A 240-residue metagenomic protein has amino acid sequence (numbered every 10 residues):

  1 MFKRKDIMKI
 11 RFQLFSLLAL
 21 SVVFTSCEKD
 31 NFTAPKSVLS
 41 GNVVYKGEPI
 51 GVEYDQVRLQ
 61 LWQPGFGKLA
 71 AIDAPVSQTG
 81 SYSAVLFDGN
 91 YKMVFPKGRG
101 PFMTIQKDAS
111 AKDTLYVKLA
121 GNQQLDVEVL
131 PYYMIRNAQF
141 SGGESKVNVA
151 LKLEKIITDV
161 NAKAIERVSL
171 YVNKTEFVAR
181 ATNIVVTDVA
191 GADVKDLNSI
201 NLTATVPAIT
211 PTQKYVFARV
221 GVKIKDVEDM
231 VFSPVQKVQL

Functional and structural regions predicted by a protein language model:
V22-S26: C-terminal motif of bacterial Sec signal peptides marking the signal peptidase cleavage site
C27-V38: Beta-strand-rich domain onsets/edges
S37-G47, G80: A short, amphipathic beta-strand motif
E48-G67, A162-I165: Short, ordered, surface-exposed loop/turn motifs in non-cytosolic proteins
P64-S81: Short, acidic Ser/Thr/Gly-rich low-complexity loop/linker segments typical of extracellular and cell-surface proteins
Q78-R99: Short Pro-Gly-centered beta-turn/loop motif in secreted/extracellular proteins
G98-D126: Structured interaction patches on ligand/partner-binding surfaces of diverse proteins
V206-D229: Beta-strand-rich modules
